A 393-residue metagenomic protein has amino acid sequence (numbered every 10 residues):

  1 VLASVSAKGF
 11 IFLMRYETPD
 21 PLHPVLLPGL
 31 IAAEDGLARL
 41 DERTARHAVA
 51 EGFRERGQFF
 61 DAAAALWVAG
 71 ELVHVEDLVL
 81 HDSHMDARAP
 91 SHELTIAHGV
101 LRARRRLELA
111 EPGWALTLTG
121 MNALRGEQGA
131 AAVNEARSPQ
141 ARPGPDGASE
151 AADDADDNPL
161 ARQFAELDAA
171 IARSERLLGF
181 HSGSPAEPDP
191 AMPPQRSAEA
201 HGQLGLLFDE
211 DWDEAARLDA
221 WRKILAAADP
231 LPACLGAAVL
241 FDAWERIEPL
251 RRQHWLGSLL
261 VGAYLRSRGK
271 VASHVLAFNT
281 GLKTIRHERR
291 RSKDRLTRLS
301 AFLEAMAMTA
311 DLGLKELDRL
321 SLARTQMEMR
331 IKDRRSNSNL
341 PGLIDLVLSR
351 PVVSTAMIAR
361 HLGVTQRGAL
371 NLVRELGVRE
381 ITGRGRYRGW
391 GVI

Functional and structural regions predicted by a protein language model:
V1-I393: FIC/Doc superfamily catalytic core
